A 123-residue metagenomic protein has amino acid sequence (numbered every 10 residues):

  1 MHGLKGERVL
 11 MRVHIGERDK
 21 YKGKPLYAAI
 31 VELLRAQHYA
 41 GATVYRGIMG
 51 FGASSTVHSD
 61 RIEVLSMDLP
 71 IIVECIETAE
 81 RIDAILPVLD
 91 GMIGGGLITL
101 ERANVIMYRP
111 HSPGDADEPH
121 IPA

Functional and structural regions predicted by a protein language model:
M1-A123: Positively charged, small/polar-rich N-terminal and surface patches that mediate targeting and assembly and bind
